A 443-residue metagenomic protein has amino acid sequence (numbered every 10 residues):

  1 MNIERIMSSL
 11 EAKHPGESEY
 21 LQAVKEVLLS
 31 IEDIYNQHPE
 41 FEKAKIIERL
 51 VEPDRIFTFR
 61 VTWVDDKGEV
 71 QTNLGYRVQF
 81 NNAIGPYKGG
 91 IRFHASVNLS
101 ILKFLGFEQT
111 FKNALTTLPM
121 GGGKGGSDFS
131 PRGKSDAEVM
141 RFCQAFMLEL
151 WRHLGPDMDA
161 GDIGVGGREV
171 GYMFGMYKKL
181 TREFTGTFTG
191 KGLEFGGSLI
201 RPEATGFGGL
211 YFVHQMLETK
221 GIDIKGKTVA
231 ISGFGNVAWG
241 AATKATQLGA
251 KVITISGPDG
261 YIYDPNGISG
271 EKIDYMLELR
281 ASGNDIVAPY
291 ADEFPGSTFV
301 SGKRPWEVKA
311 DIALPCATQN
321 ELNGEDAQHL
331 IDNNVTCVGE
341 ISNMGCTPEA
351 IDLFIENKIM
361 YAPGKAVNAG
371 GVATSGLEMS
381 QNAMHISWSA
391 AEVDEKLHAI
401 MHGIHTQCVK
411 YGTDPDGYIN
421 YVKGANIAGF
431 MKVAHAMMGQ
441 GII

Functional and structural regions predicted by a protein language model:
N2-A23, M216, I331-I443: Adenosine-phosphate binding glycine-rich loop
Y20-L21, Q37-A44, T117, L154-I163 (+3 more regions): Flexible, glycine/charged-enriched surface loops at secondary-structure junctions
E40-Q71: Structured beta-strand/loop patches that form or line metal/cofactor-binding pockets in enzymes
F59-M120, K124, D128: Phosphate-interaction motifs
H94, N113-K225: Glycine/serine-rich phosphate-binding loop and adjoining beta1-alpha1 elements at the start of nucleotide-handling
T189-G192, G197-K309: Glycine-rich phosphate/diphosphate-binding loop of Rossmann-like nucleotide-binding domains
G260-Y361, A366: Rossmann-like adenosine-cofactor binding region
